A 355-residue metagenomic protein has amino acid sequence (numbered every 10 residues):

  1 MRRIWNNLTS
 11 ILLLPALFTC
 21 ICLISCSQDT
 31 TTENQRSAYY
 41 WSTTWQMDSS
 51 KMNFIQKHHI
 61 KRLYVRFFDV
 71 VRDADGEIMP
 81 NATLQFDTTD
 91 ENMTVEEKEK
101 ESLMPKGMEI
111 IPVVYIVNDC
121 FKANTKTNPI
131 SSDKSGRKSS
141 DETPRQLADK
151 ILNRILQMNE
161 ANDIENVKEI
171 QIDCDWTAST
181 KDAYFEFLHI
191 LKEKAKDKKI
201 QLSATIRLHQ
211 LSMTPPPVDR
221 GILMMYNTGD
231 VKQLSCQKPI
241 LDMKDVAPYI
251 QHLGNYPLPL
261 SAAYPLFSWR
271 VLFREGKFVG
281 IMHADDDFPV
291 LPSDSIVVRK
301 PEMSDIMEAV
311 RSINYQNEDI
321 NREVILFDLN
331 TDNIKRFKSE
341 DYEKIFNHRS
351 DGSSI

Functional and structural regions predicted by a protein language model:
R2-L13: Bacterial N-terminal signal peptides that target proteins for export
I11-C22: Bacterial N-terminal signal peptides
C26-I55, I60, R66: Boundary/entry segment of secreted carbohydrate-active catalytic domains
T31-E33, S37-Y40, D69-V71, D75-L223: Chitinase-like catalytic core of GlcNAc-active glycosidases
T44-Q56, P144-A161, Q210, D305-N314: Short, acidic/polar
L63, I172, G221, A262 (+1 more regions): Conserved, mostly hydrophobic/aromatic
E186-R274: Substrate-binding surface in catalytic domains of secreted glycosidases
F267-W269, E275-I355: Substrate-binding cleft of secreted/luminal carbohydrate-active enzymes
